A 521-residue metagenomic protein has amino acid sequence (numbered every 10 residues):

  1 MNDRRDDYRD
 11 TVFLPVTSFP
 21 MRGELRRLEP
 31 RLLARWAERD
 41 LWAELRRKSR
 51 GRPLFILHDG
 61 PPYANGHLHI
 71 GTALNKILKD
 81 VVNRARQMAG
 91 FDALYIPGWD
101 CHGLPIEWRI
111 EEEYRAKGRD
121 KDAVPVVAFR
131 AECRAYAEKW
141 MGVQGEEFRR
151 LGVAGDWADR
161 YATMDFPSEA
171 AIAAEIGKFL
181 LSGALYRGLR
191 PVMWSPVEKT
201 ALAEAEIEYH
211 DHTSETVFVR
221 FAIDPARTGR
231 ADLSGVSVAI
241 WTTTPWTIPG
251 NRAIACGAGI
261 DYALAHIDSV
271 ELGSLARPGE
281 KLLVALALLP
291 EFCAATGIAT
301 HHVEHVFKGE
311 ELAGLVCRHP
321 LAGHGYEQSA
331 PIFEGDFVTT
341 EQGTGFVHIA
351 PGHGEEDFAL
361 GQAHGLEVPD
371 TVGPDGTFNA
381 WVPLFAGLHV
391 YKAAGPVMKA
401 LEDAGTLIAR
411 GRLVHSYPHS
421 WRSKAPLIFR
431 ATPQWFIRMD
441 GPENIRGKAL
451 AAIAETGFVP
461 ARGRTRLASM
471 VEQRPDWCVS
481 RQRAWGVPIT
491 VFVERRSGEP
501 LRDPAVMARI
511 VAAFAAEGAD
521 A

Functional and structural regions predicted by a protein language model:
N2-S18, R22-L25, R31, R35-R39 (+6 more regions): Residue patterns forming the tRNA-binding/recognition surfaces of aminoacyl-tRNA synthetases and related DALR
R22-P53, A294-G297: Histidine-rich, glycine-flanked metal-binding segment
R47-I110, I172, I240-I248, A255 (+5 more regions): N-terminal catalytic cores of NTP/NDP-binding nucleotidyl/phosphoryl-transfer enzymes
P53, E215, Q328: Residue-level signal for beta-strand positions within conserved beta-sheet cores that form or flank
A89-G90, A294-A299, G365-L366, G518-A519: Structural alpha-beta junctions
I96-G98, A263, V491-E494: Hydrophobic, aliphatic-enriched repeat segments that assemble into extended interaction scaffolds in large eukaryotic
A253, I260-F346, E355, A359: Protease-associated
